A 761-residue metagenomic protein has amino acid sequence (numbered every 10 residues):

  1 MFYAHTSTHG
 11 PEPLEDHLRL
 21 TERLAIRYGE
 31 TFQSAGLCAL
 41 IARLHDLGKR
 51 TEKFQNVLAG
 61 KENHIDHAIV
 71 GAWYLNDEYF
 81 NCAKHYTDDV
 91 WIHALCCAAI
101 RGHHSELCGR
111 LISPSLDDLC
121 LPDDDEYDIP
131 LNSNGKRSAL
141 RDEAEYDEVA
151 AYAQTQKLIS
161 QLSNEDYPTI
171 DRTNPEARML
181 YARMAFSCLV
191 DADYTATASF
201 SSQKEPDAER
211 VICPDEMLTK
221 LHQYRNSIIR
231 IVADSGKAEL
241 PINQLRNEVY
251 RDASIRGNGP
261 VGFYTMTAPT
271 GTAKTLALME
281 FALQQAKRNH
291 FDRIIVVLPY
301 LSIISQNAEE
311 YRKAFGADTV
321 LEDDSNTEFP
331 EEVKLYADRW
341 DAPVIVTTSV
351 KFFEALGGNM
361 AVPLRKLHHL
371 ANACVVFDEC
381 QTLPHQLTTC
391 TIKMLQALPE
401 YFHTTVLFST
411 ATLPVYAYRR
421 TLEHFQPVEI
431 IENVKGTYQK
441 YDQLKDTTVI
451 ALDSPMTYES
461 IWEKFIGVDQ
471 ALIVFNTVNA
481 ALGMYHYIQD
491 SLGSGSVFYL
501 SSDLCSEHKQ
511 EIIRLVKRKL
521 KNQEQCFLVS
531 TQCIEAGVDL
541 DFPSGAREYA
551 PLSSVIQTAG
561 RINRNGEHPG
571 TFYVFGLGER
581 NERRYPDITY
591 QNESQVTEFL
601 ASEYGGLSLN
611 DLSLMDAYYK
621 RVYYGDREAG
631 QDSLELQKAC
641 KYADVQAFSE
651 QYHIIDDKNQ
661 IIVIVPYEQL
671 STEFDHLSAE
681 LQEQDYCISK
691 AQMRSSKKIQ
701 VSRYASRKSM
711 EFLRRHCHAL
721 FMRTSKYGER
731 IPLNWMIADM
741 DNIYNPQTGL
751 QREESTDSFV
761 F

Functional and structural regions predicted by a protein language model:
F2-H9, L14-Q223: Accessory nucleic-acid engagement/destabilization modules that flank
Y3-H9, L301-S302, L321-V333, N476-N479 (+2 more regions): Conserved helicase motor
P260-A282: Walker A/P-loop
A277, A282-Q284, H290-A314, V415 (+1 more regions): Conserved Walker A/P-loop ATP-binding site and its immediately adjacent core in helicase/helicase-like ATPase domains
G316-G357: Inter-Walker segment of RecA-like/P-loop motor cores
V350-F353, A361-Y401: SF2 helicase catalytic motif II
P399, E459-S460, I466-V468, N479 (+6 more regions): C-terminal helicase lobe and adjacent C-terminal extensions/tails of nucleic-acid helicase motors
T412-I466: Interdomain hinge/linker at the junction between the two RecA-like core domains of SF2 helicases
